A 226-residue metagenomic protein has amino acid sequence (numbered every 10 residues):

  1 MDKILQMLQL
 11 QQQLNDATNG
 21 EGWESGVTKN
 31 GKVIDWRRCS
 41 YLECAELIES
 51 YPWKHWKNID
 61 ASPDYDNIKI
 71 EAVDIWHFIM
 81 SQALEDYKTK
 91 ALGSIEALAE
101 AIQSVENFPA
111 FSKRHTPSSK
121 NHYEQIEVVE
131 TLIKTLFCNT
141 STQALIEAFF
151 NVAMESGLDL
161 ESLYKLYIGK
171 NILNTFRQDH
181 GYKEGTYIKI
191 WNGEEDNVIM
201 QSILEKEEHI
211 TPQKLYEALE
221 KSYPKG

Functional and structural regions predicted by a protein language model:
M1-G226: Flexible "arm" and connector segments at domain edges
